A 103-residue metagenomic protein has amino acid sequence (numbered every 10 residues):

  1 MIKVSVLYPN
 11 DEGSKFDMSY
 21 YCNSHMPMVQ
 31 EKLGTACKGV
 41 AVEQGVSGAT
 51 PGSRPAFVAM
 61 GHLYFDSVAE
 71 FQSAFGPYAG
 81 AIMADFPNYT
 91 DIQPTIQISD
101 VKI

Functional and structural regions predicted by a protein language model:
M1-I103: Macromolecular interaction modules
